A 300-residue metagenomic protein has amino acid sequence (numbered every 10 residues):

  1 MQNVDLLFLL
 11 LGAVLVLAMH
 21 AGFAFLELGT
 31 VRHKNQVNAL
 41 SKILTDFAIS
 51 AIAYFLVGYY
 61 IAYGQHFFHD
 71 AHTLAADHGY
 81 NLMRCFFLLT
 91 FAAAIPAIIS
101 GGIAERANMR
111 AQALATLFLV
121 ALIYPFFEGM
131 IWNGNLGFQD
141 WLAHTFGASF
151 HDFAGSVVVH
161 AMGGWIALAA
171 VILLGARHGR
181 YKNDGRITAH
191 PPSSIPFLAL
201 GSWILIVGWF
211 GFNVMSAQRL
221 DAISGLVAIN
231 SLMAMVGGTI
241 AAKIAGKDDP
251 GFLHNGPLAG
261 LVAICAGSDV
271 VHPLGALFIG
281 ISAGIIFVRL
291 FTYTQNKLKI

Functional and structural regions predicted by a protein language model:
M1-I300: Hydrophobic alpha-helical transmembrane bundles of multi-pass membrane proteins
